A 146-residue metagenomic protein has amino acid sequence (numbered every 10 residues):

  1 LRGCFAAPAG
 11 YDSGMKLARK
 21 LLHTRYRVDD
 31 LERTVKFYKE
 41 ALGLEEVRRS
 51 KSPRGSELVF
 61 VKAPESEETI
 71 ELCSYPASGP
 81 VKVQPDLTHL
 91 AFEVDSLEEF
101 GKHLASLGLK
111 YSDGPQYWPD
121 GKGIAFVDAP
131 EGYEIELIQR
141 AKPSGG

Functional and structural regions predicted by a protein language model:
G3, G14-L17, R49, F60 (+1 more regions): Vicinal oxygen chelate
C4-G10: N-terminal polybasic/positive-inside topogenic patches
D12-R33, L87-L90, A141-G146: N-terminal beta-strand motif that seeds the catalytic metal site of vicinal oxygen chelate
K16, R25-E67: Core segments of cupin and vicinal oxygen chelate
D30-L31, D95-E98: Helix N-cap motif at beta-to-alpha junctions
F37, E98-H103: Short amphipathic alpha-helices within nucleic acid-binding modules
E65-T69, A77-G79, L97-E99: Short, charged/polar surface micro-motifs in flexible loops or helix N-caps
